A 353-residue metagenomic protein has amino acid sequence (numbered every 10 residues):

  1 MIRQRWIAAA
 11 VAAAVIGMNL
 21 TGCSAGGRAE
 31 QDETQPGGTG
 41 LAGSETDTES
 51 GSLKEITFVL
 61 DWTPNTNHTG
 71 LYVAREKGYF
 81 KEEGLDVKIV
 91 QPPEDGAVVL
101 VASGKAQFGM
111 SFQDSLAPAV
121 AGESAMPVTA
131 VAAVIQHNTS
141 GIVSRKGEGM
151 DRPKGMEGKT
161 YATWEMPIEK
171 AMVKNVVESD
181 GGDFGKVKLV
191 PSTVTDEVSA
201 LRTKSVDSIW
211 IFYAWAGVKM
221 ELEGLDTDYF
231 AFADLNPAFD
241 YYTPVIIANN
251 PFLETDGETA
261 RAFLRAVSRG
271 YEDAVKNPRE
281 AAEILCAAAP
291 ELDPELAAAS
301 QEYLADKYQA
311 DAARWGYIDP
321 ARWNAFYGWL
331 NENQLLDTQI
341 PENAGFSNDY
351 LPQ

Functional and structural regions predicted by a protein language model:
M1-K54, Q353: Short, low-complexity disordered leader/linker segments with a strong preference for bacterial N-terminal type II
E30-T193, D207-A214, F230, D240: Short, glycine-/small- and polar/acidic-enriched structural segments that line small-molecule recognition paths
H68-L71, V98, A102, Q113-L116 (+13 more regions): Extracytoplasmic/secreted envelope proteins and their assembly/folding machinery, especially bacterial periplasmic
R75-E76, K81, E178, E221 (+3 more regions): Short polybasic/polar patches that bind polyanions
F184-K188, F230, P290-E302, D337-A344: Short, surface-exposed acidic
D196-A289: Pocket-lining segment of extracytoplasmic ligand-binding domains
E254-N333: Secondary-structure end/capping motifs
N324-Q353: Conserved C-terminal helix/tail region of periplasmic/extracytoplasmic solute-binding proteins
